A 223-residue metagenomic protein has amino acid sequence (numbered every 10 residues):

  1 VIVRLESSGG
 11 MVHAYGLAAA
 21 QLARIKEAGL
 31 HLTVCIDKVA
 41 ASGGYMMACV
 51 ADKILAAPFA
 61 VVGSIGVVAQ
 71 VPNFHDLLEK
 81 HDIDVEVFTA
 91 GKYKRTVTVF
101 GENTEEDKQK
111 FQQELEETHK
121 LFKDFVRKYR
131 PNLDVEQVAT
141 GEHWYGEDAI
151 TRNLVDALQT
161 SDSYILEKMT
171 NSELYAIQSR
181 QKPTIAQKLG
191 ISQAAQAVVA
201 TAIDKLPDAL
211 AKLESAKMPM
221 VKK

Functional and structural regions predicted by a protein language model:
V1-M47, A51-A57, I65-K223: N-terminal organellar transit peptides
V61: Short glycine/proline-centered loop/turn elements that form peptide/ligand docking sites
